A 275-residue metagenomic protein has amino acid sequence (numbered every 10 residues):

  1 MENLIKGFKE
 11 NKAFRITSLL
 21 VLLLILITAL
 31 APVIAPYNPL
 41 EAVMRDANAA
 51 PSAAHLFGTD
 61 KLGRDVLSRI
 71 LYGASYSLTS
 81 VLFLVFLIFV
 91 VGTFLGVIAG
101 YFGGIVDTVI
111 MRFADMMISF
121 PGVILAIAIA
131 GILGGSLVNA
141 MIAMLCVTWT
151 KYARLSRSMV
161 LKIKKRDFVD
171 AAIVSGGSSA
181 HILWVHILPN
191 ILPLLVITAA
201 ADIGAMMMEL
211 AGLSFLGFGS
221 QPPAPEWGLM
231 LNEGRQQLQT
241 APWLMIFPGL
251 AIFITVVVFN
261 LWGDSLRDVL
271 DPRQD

Functional and structural regions predicted by a protein language model:
M1-Y37, I191-L192: N-terminal signal-anchor/first transmembrane alpha helix
I5, P32-S68, G217: Short membrane-interfacial helix/loop motifs at transmembrane-helix boundaries
L56, D60, V91, G100-I163 (+2 more regions): Generic hydrophobic transmembrane alpha-helix motif, especially the helices
V66-L71, L78, F113, F120 (+8 more regions): Short hydrophobic alpha-helical segments within the ABC transporter permease transmembrane module
V66-Y101: Transmembrane alpha-helix signature in integral membrane proteins
S68-V81, G131-K151, W243-G249: Loop-to-helix entry region at the N-terminal start of transmembrane alpha-helices in multi-pass membrane transporters
A130-I132, M144, M159-V160, M208-A251: Glycine-rich helix-loop "coupling/hinge" segments at transmembrane-helix boundaries in multipass transporters
C146-V147, P193-I203, P242-D275: C-terminal transmembrane helix and the adjacent membrane-cytosol boundary/short C-terminal tail of inner/organellar
